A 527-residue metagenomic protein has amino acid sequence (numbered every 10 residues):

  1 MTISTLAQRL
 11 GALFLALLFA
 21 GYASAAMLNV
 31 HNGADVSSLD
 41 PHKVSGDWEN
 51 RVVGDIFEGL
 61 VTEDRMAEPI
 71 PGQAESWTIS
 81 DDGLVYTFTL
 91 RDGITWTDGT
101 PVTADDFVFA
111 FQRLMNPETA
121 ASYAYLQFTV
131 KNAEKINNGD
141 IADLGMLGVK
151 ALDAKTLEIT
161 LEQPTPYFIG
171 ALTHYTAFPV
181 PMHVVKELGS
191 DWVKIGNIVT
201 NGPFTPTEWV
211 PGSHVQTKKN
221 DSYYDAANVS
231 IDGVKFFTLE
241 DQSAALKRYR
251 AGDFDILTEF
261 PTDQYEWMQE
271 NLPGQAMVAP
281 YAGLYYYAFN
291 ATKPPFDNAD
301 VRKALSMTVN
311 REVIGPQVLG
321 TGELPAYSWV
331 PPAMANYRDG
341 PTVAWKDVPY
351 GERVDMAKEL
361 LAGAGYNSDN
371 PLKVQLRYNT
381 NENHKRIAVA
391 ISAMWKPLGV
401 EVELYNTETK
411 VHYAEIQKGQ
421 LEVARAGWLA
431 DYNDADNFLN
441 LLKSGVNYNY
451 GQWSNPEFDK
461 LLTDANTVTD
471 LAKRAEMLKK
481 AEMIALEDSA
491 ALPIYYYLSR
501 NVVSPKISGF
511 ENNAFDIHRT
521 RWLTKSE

Functional and structural regions predicted by a protein language model:
V30, P211, V354, K358-A430 (+2 more regions): Ligand/substrate-recognition segments at binding pockets and active sites
H31-D81, Q112, N197-T200: N-terminal lobe/hinge region of extracytoplasmic solute-binding protein
N116-E118, F168-L172, M268, M277 (+5 more regions): Periplasmic-binding protein-like
G139, D143, K150, A154-K155 (+5 more regions): Gly/Pro-rich hinge or "lid" segments in bacterial periplasmic/extracellular proteins
W192, D221-W267, S392, E401-E403: Ligand-site clamp/hinge motif
P325-G363, N381-R386: Structural transition elements
Y350, E401-H412, Q417, N437-P505 (+1 more regions): Extracytoplasmic/peripheral linker and loop segments enriched in polar/acidic and small residues with frequent Thr/Pro
N501-E527: Long beta-strand-rich cores associated with HINT superfamily self-processing modules
